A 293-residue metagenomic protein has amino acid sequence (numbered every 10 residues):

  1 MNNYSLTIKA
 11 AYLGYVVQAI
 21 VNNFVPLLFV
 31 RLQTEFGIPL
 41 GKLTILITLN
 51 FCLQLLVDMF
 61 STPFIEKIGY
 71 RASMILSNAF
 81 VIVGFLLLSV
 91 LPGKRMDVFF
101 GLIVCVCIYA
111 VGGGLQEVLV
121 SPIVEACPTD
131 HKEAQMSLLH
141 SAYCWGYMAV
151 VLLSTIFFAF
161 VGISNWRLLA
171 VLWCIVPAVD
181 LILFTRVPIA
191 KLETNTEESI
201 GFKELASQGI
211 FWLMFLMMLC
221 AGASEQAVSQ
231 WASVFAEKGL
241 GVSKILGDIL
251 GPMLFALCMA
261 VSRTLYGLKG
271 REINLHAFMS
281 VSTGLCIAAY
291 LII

Functional and structural regions predicted by a protein language model:
L6-I38, D58, E117, S121 (+1 more regions): Extracytoplasmic
V16, D97-L115: Hydrophobic core of transmembrane alpha-helices in multi-pass small-molecule transporters, especially MFS/SLC-type
V25-L27, S207-A260: Extracytoplasmic gate region of multi-pass secondary transporters
I45-P63, M253-L265: Central cavity-lining transmembrane alpha-helices of secondary-active solute carriers, predominantly the Major
R71-M74, L102, M279: Primarily marks hydrophobic transmembrane alpha-helices of the MFS/SLC 12-helix fold
A79-M96, G284-I293: C-terminal ends and interior cores of transmembrane alpha-helices in multi-pass membrane transporters/permeases
G114-P128: Intracellular juxtamembrane helix-capping segments at the cytosolic ends of symmetry-related transmembrane helices
H131, Q135-L192: Helix-loop-helix hairpin linking two adjacent transmembrane segments in secondary transporters
